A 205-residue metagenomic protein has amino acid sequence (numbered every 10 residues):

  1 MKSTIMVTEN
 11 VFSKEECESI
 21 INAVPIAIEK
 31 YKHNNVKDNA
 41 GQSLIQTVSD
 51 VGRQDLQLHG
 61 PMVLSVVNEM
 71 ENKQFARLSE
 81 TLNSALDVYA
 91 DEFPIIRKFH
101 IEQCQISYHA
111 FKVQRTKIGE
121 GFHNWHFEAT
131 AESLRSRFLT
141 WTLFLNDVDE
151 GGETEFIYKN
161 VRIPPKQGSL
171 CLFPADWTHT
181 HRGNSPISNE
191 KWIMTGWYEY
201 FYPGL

Functional and structural regions predicted by a protein language model:
M1-L170, T178-L205: Fe(II)/2-oxoglutarate oxygenase catalytic core
